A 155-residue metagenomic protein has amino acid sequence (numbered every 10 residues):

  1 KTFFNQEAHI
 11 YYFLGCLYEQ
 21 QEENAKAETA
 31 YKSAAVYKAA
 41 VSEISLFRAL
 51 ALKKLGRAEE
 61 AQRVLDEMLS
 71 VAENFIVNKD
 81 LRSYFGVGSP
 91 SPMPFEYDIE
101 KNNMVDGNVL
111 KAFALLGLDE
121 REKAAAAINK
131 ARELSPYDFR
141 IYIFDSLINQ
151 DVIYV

Functional and structural regions predicted by a protein language model:
K1, Y37-K38, A72-K79, S135: Alpha-helical junction/boundary sensor with strong preference for TPR arrays
K1-F4, P94-E100: Flexible helix-coil transition and linker loops at the boundaries of alpha-helical arrays
N5, A39-V41, L46, N102-M104 (+1 more regions): Residue signature of alpha-solenoid helical repeat architecture, marking inter-repeat boundaries and helix-start
Q6, Y12-F13, F47-A49, K54 (+3 more regions): "A position-specific structural signal for the A-helix of alpha-solenoid helical repeats
E7, V41, A58, F75 (+2 more regions): Residue-level recognition of tetratricopeptide repeat
